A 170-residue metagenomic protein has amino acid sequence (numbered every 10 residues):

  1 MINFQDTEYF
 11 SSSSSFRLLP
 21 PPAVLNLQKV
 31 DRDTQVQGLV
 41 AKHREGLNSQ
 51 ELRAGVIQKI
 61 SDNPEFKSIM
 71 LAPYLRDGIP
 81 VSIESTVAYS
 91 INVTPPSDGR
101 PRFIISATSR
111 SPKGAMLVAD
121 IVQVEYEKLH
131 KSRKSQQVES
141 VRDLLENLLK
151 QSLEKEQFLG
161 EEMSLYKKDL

Functional and structural regions predicted by a protein language model:
F4-R44, M163-K168: Short, glycine-rich, amphipathic interfacial segments at transmembrane boundaries or analogous
D6-S11, L19, N48-K128: Solvent-exposed "coupling" segments
S11-L18, V36, N48, A119 (+3 more regions): N-terminal membrane-insertion helices
V24-K29, P95, K134-Q136: Short hydrophobic/aromatic-rich motifs at helix boundaries and adjacent loops
T34-G38, G46-E51, S109-K113, L117 (+3 more regions): Soluble non-cytosolic domains of exported or imported proteins
L75, V124-L170: A short, surface-exposed, charged and often Trp/Pro-enriched helix-loop connector in the C-terminal portion of helical
